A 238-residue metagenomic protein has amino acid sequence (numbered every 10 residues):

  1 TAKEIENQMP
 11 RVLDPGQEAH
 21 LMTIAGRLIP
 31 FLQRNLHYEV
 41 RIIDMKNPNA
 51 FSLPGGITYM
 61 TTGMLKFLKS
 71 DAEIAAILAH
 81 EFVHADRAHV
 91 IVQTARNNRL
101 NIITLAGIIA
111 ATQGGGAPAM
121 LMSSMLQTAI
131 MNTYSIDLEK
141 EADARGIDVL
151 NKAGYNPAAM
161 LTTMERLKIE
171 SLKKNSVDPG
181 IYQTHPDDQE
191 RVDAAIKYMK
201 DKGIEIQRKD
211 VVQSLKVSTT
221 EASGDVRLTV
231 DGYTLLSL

Functional and structural regions predicted by a protein language model:
T1-L105, A111-G114, M131, D148-A158 (+7 more regions): Peri-catalytic and regulatory segments of divalent metal-dependent proteins
N98-R99, L121, L138-E141: Short acidic-hydrophobic sequence patches enriched in Asp/Glu that either
N101, M120-Q127: Membrane-interacting helical modules
G114-M120: Short, contiguous hydrophobic alpha-helices characteristic of membrane insertion segments
M125-Y155: Membrane-engaging insertion elements
